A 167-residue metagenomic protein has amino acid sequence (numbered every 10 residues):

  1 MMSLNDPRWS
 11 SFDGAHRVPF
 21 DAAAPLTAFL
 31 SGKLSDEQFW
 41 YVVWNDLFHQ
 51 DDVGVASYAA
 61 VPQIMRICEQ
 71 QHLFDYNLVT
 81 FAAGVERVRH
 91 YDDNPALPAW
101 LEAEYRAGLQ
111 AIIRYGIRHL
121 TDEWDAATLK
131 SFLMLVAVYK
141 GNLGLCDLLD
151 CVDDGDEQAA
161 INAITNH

Functional and structural regions predicted by a protein language model:
M1-M2, I117: Intrinsically disordered, low-complexity regions enriched in Ser/Pro/Gly/Gln/His and often acidic
S3-E69, D75-E104: Alpha-helical solenoid scaffolds in large eukaryotic transport, assembly, and signaling factors
Q71, D75, E123-A126: General structural signal for secondary-structure boundaries
R87-H167: Long, helix-rich interaction regions
